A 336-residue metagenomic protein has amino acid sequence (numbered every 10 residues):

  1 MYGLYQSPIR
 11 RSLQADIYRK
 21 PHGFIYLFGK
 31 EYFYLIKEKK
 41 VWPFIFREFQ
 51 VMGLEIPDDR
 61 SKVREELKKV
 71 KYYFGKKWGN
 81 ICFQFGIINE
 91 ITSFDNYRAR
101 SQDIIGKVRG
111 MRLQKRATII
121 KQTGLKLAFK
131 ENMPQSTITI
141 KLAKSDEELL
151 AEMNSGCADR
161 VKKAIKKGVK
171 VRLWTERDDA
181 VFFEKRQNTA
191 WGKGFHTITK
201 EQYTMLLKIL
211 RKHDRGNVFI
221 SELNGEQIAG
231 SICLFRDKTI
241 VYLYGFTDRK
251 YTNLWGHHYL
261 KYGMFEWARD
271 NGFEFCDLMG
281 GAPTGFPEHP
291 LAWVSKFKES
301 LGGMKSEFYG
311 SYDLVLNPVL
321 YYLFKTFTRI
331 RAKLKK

Functional and structural regions predicted by a protein language model:
M1-F44, T92, Q122-T252, W267: A conserved beta-strand-loop-helix scaffold within acyl/acetyltransferase catalytic domains
Y2-R11, F24, W42-P43, N96-E147 (+1 more regions): Active-site/acyl-donor-binding loops of N-acyltransferases
Y26-L54, D59, R64-K68: Active-site-flanking structural segment that lines cofactor/substrate pockets
M52-K62, A143-K144, G245-L254, A282: A short, internal acetyl-CoA/4′-phosphopantetheine-binding micro-motif in the GNAT/acyltransferase core
V63, L67, C157, Y203 (+1 more regions): Aromatic/hydrophobic pocket-lining residues that form the small-molecule binding cavity in soluble enzyme cores
K69, Y73, M205-K208, R215-N317 (+1 more regions): Aromatic (often tryptophan-rich) hydrophobic motifs at membrane interfaces
K76-N96, R269-A282: Conserved GNAT acetyl-CoA-binding A-motif
